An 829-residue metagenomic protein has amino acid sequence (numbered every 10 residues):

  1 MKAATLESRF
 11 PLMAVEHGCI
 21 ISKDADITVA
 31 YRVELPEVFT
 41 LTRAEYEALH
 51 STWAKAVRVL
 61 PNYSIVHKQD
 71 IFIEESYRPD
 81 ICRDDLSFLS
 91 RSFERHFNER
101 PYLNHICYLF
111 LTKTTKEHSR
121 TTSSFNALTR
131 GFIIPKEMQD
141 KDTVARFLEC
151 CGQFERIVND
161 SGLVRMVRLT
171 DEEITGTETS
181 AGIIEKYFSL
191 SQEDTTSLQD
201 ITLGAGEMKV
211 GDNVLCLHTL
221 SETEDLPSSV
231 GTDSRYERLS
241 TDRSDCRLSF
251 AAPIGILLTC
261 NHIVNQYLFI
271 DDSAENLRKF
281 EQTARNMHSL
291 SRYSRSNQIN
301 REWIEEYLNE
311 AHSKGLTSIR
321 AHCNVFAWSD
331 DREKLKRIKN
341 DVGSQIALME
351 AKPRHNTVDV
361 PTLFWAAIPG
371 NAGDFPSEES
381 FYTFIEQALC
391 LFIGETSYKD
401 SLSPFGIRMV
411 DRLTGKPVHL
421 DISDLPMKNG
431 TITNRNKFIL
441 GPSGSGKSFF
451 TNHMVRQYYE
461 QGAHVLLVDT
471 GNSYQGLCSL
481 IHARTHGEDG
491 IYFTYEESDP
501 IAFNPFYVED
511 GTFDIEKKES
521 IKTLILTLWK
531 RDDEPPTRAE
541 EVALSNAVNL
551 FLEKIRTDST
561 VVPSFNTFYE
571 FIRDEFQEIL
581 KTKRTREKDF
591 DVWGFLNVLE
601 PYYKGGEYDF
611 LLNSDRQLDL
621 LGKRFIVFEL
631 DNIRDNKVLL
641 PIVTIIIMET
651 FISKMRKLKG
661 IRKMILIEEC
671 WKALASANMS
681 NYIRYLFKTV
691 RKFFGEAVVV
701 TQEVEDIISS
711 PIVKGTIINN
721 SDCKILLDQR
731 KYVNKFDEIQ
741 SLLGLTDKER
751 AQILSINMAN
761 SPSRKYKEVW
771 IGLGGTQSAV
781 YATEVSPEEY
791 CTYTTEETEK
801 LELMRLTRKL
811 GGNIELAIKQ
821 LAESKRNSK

Functional and structural regions predicted by a protein language model:
M1-E395: Extended, folded cores of ATP/NTP-driven motor/assembly subunits in large transport and secretion machines
C19-A25, N98-L103, S313-S318, V410-R412 (+3 more regions): Short glycine/proline-enriched loop/turn "hinge" motifs that connect secondary-structure elements and lie
I27, H105-C107, H464, R624 (+1 more regions): The start of beta-strands in P-loop NTPase/AAA+ ATPase cores
R43, E47-V59, L258-T259, A351-K352 (+9 more regions): P-loop NTPase motor domains
I81-L86, S123-L128, G370-D374, L480-T485 (+5 more regions): Short secondary-structure boundary/capping segments
L128-I157, M349, G441-G446, C791-A817: Short, cationic low-complexity segments
S423-Q457, V465-Q475, I491-D499, D631-A751 (+1 more regions): Conserved P-loop NTPase motor cores
T746-T807: Conserved P-loop NTPase
